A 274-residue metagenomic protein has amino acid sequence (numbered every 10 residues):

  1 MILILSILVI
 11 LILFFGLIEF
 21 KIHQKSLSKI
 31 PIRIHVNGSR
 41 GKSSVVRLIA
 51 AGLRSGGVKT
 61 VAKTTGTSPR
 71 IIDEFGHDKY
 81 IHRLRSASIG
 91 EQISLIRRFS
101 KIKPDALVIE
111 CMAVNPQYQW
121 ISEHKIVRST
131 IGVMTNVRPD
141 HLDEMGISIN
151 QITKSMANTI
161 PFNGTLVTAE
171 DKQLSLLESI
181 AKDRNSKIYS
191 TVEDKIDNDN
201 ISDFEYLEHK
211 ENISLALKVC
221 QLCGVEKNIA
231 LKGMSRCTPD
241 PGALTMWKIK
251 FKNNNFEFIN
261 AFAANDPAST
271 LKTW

Functional and structural regions predicted by a protein language model:
M1-N37, S44-A51, G56: Short, basic phosphate-binding NTP loop
Q24-I30, A51-G132, N136-T153: ATP-dependent carboxylate-amine ligase catalytic core
P31, P161-T165, D183-K187: A short helix->loop->beta-strand "cap" motif at the edges of active sites that frequently abuts
C111-M112, T168-K172, F262-A264: Structural motif
I121-I126, I131, Y206-W274: Nucleotide phosphate-binding/pyrophosphate-handling subdomain across enzymes that bind or process nucleotide phosphates
I131-N136, N163-A169: Conserved beta-strand/loop subsegment of P-loop NTPase cores
Q151, L174-L215: Internal gly/pro-rich beta-alpha loop/helix module that stabilizes soluble enzyme cofactors or their anionic handles
T153-P161: Membrane-proximal helix-turn-helix segments that form the acceptor-binding/catalytic region of lipid-linked
